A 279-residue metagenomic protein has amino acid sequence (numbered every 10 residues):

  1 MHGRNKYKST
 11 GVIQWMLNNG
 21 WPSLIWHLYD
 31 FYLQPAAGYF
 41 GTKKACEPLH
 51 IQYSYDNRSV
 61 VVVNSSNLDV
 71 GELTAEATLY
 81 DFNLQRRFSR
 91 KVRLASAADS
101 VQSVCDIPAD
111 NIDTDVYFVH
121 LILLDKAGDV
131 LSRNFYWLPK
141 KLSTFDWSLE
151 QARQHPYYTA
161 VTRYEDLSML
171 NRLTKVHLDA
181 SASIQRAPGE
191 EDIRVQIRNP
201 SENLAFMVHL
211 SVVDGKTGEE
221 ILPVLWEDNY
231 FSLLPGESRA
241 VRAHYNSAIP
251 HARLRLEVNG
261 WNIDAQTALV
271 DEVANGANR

Functional and structural regions predicted by a protein language model:
M1-D228, L233-A243, H251-L256: Carbohydrate-binding surfaces of carbohydrate-active enzymes
L17, I263-A265: Residues that form or immediately flank small-molecule/cofactor binding pockets and catalytic motifs
A265-D271: Eukaryote-biased activation of long, low-complexity terminal tails and linkers
E272-G276: Mature N-terminal, pre-catalytic/accessory segment of carbohydrate-active enzymes
